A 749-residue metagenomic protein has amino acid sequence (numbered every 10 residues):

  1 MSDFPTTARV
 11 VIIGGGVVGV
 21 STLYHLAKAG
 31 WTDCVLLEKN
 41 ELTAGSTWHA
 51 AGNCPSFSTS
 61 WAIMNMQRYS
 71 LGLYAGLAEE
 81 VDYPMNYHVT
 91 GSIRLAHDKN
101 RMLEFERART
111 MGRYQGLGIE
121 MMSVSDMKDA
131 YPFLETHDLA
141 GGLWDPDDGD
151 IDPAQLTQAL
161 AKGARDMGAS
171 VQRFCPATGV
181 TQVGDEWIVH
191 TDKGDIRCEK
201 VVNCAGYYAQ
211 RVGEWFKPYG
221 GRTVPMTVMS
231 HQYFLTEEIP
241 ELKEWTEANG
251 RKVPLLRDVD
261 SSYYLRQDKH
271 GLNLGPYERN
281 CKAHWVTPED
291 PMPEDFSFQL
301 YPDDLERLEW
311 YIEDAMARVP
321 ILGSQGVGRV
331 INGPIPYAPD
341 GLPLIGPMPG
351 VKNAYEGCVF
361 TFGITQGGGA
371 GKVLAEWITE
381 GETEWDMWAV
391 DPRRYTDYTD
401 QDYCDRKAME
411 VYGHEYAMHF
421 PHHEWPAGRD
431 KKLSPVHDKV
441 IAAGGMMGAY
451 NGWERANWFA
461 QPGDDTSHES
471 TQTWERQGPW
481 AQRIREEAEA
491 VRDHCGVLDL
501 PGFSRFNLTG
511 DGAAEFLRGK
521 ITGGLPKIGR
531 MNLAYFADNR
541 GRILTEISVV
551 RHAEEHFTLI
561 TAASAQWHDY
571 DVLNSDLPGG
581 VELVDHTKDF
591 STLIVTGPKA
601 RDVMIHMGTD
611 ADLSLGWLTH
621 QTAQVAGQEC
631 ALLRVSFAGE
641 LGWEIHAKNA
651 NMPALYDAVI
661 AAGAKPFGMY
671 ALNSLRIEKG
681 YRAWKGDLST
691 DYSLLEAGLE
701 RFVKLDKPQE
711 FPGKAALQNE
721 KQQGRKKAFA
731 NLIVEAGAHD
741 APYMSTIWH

Functional and structural regions predicted by a protein language model:
S21, V180-P288, P293-Y301, W310-R318 (+3 more regions): Flavin-dependent oxidoreductases
A27-T47: Glycine-rich FAD pyrophosphate-binding loop
A51-S56, S92-R94, Y207, G221-E247 (+4 more regions): Central beta-strand plus flanking loop segment that forms part of the substrate or channel wall within the catalytic
G52-A130, V253, D260-L265, K269-N273 (+4 more regions): Dinucleotide-binding Rossmann-like beta1-alpha1 core, especially the glycine-rich loop that anchors the ADP
G76, H88, H97-M167, Q172-R173 (+5 more regions): Flavin (FAD/FMN) cofactor-binding and adjacent substrate-gating region of FAD-dependent oxidoreductase domains
P153, D260, K269, A283-T287 (+1 more regions): C-terminal catalytic lobe of FAD-dependent flavoproteins
R394-A537, R542, Y670: Acidic, proline/glycine-enriched N-terminal capping motif
P421-M447, R455-N457, R476, H552-H749: Conserved, structured C-terminal
